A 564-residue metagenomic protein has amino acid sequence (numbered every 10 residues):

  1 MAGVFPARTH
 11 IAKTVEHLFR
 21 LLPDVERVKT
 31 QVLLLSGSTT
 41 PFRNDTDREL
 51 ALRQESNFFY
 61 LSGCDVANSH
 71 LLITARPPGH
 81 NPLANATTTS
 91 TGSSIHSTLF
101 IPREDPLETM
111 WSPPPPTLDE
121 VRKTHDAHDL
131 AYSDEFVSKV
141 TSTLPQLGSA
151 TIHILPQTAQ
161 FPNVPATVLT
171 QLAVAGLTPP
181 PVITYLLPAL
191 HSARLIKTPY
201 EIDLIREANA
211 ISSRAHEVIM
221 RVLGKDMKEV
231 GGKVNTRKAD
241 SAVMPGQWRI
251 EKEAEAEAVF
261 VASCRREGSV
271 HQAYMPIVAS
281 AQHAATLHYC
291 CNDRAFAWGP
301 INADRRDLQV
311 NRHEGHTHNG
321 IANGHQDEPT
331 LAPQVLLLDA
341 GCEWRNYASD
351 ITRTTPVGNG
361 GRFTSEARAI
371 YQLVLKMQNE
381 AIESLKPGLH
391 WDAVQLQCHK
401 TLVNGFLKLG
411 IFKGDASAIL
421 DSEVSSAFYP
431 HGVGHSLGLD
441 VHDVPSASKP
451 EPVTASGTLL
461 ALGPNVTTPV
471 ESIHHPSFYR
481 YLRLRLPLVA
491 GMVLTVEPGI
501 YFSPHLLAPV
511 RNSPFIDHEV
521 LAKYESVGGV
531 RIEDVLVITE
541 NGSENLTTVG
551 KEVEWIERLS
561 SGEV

Functional and structural regions predicted by a protein language model:
M1-V564: Active-site neighborhoods and metal-handling regions in enzymes and metal-associated proteins
